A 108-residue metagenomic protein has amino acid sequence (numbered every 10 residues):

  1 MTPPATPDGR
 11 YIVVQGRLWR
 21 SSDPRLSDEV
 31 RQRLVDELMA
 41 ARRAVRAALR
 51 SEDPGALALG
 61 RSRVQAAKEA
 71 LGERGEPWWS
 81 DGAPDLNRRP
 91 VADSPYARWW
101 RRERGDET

Functional and structural regions predicted by a protein language model:
M1-T108: Extended, charge-rich alpha-helical interface modules
